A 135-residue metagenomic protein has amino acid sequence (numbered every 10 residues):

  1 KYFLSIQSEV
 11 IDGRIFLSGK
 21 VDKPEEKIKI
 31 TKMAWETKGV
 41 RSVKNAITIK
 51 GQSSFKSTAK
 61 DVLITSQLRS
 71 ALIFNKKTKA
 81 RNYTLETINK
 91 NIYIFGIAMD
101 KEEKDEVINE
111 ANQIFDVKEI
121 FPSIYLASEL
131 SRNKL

Functional and structural regions predicted by a protein language model:
K1-L135: N-terminal targeting leaders
